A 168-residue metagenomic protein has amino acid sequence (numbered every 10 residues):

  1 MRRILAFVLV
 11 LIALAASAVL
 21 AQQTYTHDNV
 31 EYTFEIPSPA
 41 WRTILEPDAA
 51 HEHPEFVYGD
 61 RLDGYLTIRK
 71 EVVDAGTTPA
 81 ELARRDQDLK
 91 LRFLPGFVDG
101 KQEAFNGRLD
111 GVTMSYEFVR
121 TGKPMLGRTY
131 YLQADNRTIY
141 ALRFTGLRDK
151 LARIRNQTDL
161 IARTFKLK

Functional and structural regions predicted by a protein language model:
M1-I4: Positively charged n-region of N-terminal signal peptides that target proteins for export
A6-A16: Bacterial N-terminal signal peptides
S17-A21: Sec/Tat signal peptide C-region and signal peptidase I cleavage site
Q22-H51: N-terminal "mature-domain start" segment
V30, I36, L62-G64, T138 (+1 more regions): Residues that flank catalytic or metal-binding motifs in active/ligand-binding sites
E31, G76-A80, R148, A152-N156: Soluble non-cytosolic domains of exported or imported proteins
S38-R42, F93, I139-K168: Surface-exposed amphipathic alpha-helical segments
L45-Y140, G146: Conserved polar/disulfide-associated segments of primarily extracytoplasmic proteins
